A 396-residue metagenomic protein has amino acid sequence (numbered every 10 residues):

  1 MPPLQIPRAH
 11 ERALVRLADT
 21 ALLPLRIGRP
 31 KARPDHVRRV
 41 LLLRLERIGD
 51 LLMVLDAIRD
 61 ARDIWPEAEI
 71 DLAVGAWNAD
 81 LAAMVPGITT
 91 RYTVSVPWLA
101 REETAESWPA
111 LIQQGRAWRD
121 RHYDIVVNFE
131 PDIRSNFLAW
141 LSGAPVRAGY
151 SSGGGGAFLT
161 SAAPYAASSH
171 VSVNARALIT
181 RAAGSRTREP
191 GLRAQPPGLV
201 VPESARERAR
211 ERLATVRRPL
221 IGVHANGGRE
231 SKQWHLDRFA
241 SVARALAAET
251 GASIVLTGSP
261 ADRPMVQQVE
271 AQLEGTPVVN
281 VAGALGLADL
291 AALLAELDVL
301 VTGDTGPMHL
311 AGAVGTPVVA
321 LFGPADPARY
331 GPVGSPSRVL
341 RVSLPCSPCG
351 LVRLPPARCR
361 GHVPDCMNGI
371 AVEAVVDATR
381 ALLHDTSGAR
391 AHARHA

Functional and structural regions predicted by a protein language model:
M1-A396: Catalytic machinery of carbohydrate-active enzymes, primarily nucleotide-sugar-dependent glycosyltransferases
